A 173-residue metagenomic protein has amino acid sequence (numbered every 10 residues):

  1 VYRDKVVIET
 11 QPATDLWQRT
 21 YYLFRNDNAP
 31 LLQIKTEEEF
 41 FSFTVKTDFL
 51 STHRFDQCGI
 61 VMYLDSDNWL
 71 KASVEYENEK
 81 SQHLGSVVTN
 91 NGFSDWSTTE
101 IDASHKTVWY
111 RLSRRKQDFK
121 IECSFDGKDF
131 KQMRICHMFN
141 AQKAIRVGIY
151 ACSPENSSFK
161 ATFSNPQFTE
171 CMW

Functional and structural regions predicted by a protein language model:
V1-W173: Extracellular glycan-recognition regions
